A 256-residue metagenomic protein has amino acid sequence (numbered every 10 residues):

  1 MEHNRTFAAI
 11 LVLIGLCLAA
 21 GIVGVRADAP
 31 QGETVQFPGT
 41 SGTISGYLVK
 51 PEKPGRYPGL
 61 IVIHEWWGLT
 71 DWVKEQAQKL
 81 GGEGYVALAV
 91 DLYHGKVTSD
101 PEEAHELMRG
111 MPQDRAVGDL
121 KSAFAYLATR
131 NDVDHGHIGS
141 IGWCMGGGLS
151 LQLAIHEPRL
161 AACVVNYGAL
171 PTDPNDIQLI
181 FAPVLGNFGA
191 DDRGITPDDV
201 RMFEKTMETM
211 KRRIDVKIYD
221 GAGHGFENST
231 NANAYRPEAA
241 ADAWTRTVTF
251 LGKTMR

Functional and structural regions predicted by a protein language model:
E2, T34-R130, F226-N231: Serine-hydrolase catalytic machinery in alpha/beta-hydrolase-like enzymes
E2-V12: Bacterial N-terminal signal peptides that target proteins for export
I10-G21: Bacterial N-terminal signal peptides
Q76, T196-T206: Short alpha-helix in the alpha/beta-hydrolase fold that links the catalytic acid
K121-F181: Primarily recognizes the serine-hydrolase "nucleophile elbow" in alpha/beta-hydrolase and SGNH/GDSL folds
I180, G186-F188: Short beta-strand/loop motif that positions the catalytic acidic residue of the alpha/beta-hydrolase fold
D191-I195: Acidic catalytic loop of the alpha/beta-hydrolase fold
E208-R256: C-terminal catalytic histidine-bearing segment of alpha/beta-hydrolase fold enzymes
